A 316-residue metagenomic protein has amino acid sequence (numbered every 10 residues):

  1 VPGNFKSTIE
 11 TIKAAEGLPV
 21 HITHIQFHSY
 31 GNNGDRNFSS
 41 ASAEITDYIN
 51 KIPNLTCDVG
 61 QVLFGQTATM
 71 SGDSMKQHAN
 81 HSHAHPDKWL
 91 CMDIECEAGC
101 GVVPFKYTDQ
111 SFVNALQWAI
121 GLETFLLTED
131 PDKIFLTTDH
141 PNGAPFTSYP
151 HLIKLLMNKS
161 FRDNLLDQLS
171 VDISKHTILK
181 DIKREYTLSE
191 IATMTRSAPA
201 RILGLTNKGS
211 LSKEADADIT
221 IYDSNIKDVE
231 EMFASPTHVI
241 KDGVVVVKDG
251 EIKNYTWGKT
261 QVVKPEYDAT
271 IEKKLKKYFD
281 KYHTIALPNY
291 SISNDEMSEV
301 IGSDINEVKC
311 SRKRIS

Functional and structural regions predicted by a protein language model:
V1-I134: Histidine/acidic residue-rich metal-binding segments in metalloenzymes
P2-G3, H28, H140, S148 (+1 more regions): Conserved mixed alpha/beta catalytic, RNA-binding, or beta-rich assembly cores of soluble enzyme, regulatory
T23-I25, D58-V62, T137, E214 (+2 more regions): Generic beta-strand/beta-sheet core signal
Q110, T138-P141: Glycine- and other small-residue-rich loops at beta-strand/loop junctions that grip anionic moieties
L127, D132-K133, A144-S316: Active-site microenvironment of metallo-dependent hydrolases
